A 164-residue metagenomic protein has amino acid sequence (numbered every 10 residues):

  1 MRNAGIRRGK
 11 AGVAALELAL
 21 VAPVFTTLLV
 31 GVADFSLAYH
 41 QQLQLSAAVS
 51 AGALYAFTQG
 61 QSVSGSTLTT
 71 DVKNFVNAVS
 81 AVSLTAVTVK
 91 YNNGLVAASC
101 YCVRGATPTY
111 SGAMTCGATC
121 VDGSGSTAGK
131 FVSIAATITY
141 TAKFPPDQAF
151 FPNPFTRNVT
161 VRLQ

Functional and structural regions predicted by a protein language model:
M1, I6-R7, T156, V161: Short, intrinsically disordered low-complexity segments
R2-V76: Alpha-helical assembly-interface signal, strongest on the long, hydrophobic N-terminal helix that forms
I6-K10, S126-T127, F150-P152: Extreme N-terminus of proteins, especially the signal/transit-peptide cleavage junction and the first residues
V30, D34, C120-V121, F144: Residue-level detector of alpha-helix boundaries and kinks
Q42, S46, V79-A81, G129 (+1 more regions): A general secondary-structure boundary signal
A53-A135: Short amphipathic secondary-structure patches
S133-Q164: Low-complexity, S/T/G/P-rich flexible repeat/linker segments used as non-globular hinges and stalks within
